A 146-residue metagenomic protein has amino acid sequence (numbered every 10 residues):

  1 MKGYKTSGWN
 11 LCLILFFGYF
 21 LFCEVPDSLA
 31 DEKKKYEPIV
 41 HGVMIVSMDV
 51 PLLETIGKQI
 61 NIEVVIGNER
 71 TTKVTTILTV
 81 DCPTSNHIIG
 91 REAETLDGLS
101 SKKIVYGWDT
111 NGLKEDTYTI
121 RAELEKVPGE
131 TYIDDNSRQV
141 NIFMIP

Functional and structural regions predicted by a protein language model:
G3-C12: Bacterial N-terminal signal peptides that target proteins for export
C12-F20: Bacterial N-terminal signal peptides
C23-P146: Extracellular/luminal regions of secreted and cell-surface proteins that mediate adhesion/ECM remodeling
